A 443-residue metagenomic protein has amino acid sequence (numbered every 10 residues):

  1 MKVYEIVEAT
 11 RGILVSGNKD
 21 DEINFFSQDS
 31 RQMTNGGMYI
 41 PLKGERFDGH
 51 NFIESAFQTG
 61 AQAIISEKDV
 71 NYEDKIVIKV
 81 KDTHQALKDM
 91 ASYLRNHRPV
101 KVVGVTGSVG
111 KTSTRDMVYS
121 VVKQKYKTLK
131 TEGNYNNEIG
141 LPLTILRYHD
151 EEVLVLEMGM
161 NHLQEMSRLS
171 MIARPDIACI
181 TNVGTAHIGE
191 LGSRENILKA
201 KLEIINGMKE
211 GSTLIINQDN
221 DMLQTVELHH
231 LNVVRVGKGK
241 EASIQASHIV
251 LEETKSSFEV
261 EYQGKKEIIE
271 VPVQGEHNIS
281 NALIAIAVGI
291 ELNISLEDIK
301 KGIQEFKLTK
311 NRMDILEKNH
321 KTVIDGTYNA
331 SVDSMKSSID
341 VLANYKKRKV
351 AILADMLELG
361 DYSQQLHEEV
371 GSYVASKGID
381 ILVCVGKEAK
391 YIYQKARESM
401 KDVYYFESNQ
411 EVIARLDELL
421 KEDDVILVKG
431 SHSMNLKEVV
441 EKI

Functional and structural regions predicted by a protein language model:
M1-D89, Y93, Q245, Q274 (+5 more regions): N-terminal leader/targeting and accessory segments in enzymes
V3, S66-D74, C179-V323, K347 (+2 more regions): Acidic, Mg2+-coordinating active-site environments of NTP-dependent enzymes
Y4-T10, A86-Q218, M222-L231, G289 (+2 more regions): Phosphate-binding loop of NTP-binding sites
I6, G37, A56, M90 (+13 more regions): Residue-level signal for inorganic ion chemistry
S30-P41, T128-T131, I139, L143-L154 (+1 more regions): Mobile, glycine- and charge-enriched loop segments and immediately flanking short secondary-structure elements within
R46, T309, T327, S331-S399: Active-site beta-alpha connecting loops in nucleotide-dependent enzymes
V105, K310-R312, S433, K437-V439: ATP-dependent carboxylate/acyl-activation modules
D423-E441: Peripheral docking tails and interdomain loops at the edges of cofactor- or intermediate-handling domains
